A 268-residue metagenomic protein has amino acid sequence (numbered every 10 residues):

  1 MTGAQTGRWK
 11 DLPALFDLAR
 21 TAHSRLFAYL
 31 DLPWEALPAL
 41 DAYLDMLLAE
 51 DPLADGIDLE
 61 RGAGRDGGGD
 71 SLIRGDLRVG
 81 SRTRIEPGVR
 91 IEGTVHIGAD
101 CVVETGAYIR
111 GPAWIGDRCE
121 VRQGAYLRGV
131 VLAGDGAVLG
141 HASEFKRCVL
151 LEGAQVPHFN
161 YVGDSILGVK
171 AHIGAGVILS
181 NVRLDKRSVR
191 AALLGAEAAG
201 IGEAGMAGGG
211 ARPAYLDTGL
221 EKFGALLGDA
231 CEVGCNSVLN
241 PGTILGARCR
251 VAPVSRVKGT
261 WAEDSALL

Functional and structural regions predicted by a protein language model:
M1-D76, G80-R82, G210-T218, T243 (+3 more regions): Terminal amphipathic alpha-helical/low-complexity segments used for targeting or macromolecular assembly
T2, T6, D55, R61-G67 (+9 more regions): Feature targets compositionally biased, intrinsically disordered low-complexity regions with long contiguous runs
G7-A14, G75, G93, C119 (+3 more regions): Membrane-targeting and insertion segments and their boundary/processing signals
L48, P52, G56, V95-I97 (+8 more regions): Short linear functional motifs in flexible/disordered or boundary regions
V103-A137, L194-P213, D217: Short secondary-structure boundary segments
H141-L268: Glycine-rich hexapeptide-repeat left-handed beta-helix
